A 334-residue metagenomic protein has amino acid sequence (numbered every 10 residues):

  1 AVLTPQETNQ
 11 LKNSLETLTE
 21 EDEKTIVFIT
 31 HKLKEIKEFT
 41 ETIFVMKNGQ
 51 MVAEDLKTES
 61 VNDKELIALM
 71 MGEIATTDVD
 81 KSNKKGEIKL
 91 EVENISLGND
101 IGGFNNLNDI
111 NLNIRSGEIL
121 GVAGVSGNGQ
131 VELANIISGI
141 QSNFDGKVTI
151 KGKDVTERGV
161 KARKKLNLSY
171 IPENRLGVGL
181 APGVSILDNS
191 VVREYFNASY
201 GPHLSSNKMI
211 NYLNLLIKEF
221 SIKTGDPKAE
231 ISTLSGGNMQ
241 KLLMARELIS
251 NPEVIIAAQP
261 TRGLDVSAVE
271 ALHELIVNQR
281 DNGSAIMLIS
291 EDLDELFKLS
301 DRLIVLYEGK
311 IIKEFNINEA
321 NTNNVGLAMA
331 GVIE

Functional and structural regions predicted by a protein language model:
A1-E334: Glycine-rich phosphate-binding loops of nucleotide-dependent enzymes
